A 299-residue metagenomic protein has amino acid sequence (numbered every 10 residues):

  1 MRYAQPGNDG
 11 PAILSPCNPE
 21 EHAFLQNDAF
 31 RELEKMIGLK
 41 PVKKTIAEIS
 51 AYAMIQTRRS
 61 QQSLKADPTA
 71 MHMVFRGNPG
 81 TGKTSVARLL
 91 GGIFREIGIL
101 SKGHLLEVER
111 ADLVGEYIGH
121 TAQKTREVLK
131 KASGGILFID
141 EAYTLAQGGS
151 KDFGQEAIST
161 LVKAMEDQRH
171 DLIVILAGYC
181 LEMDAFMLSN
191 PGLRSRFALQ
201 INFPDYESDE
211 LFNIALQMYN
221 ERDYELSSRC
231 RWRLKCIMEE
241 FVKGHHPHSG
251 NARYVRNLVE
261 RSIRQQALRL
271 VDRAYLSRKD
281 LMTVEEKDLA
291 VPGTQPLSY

Functional and structural regions predicted by a protein language model:
D28-M71, V242: Pre-Walker A (pre-P-loop) alpha-helix and adjacent loop at the N terminus of AAA/AAA+ ATPase modules, a conserved
K65-G103, K130, F197: Walker A/P-loop
I97-K102, E182-L188, R194, F203-H248 (+1 more regions): Conserved C-terminal "switch" segment of AAA+ ATPases
G103-A132: Short glycine-rich substrate-engagement loop in P-loop NTPases that contacts/grips substrate
R110-T121, T144-Q155, Q200-N202: Flexible beta-alpha connector loops of hexameric P-loop NTPases
Y143-I175, L181, L188-G192: Conserved catalytic/switch belt of AAA+ P-loop NTPases
G250-D272: C-terminal helical "lid" of AAA+/P-loop NTPase domains
Q265-Y299: C-terminal engagement/docking regions of AAA+ P-loop ATPases
